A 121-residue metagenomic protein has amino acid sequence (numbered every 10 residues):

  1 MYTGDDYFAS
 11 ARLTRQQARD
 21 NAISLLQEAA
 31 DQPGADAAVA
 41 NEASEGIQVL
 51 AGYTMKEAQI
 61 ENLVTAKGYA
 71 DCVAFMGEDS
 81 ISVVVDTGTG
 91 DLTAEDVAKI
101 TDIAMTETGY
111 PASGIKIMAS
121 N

Functional and structural regions predicted by a protein language model:
M1-N121: Bacterial N-terminal Sec-type targeting sequences
